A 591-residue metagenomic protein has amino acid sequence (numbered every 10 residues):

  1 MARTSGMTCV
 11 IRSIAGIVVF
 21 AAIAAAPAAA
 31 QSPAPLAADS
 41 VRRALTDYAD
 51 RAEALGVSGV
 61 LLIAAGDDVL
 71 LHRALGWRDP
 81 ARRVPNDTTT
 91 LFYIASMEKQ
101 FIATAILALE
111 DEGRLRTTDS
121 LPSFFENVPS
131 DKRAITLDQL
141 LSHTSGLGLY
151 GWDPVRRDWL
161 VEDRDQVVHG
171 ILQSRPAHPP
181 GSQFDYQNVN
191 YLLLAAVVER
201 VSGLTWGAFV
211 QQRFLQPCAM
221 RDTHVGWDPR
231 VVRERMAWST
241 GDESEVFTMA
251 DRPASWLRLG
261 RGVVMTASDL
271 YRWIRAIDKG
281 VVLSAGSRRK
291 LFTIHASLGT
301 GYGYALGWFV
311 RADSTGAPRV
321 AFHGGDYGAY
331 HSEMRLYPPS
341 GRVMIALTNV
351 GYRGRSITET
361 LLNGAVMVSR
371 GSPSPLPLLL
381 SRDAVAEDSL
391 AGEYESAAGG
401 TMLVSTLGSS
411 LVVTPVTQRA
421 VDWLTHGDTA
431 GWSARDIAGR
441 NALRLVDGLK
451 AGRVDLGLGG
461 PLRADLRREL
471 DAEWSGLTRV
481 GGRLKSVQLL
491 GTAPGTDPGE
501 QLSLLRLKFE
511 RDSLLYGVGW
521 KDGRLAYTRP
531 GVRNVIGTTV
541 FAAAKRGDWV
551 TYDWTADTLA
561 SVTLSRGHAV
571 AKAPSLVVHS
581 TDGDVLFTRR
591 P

Functional and structural regions predicted by a protein language model:
S13-A25: Bacterial N-terminal signal peptides
Q31-S32, R355-P591: Peripheral terminal and inter-domain segments
A34-F92, R114-D119, Q173: Short, conserved catalytic-motif segment at the N-terminal edge
R43, Y48, L61-L62, D67 (+4 more regions): Active-site SXXK
D68, L75, D79, S120 (+1 more regions): Short, surface-exposed loop or secondary-structure junction motifs that flank catalytic or metal-binding residues
G325-S372: Structured C-terminal helix/loop/strand segments within mature extracytoplasmic catalytic/sensor domains
